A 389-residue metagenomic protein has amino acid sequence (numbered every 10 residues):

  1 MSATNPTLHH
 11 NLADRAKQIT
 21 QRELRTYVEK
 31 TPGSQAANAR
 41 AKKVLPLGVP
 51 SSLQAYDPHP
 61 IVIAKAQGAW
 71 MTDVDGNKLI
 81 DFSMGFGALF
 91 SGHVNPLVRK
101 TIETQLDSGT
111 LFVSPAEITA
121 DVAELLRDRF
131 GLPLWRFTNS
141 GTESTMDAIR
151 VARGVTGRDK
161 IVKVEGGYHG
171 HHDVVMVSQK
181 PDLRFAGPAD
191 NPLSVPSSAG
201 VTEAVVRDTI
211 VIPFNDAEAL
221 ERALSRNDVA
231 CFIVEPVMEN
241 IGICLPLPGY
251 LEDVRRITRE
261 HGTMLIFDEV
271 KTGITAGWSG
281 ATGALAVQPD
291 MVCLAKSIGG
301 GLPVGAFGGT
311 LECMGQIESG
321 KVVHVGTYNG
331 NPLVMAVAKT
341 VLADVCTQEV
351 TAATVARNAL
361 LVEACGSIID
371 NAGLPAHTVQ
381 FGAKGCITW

Functional and structural regions predicted by a protein language model:
S2-W389: Conserved N-terminal phosphate-binding loop of PLP-dependent enzymes in the Aspartate aminotransferase
